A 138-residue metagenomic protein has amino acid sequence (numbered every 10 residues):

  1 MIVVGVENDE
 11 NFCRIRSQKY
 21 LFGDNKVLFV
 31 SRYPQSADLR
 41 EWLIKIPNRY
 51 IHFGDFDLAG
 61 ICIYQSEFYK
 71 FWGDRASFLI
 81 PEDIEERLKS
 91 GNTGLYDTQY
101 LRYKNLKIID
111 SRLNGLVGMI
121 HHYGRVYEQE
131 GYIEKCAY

Functional and structural regions predicted by a protein language model:
V3, A76-S77: A residue-level structural signature of the nucleotidyltransferase/glycosyltransferase Rossmann-like core
V3-E10, V117, V126-Y127: Active-site cores of enzymes that catalyze phosphoryl transfer or operate on phosphate-rich substrates
D9-R49, A59, S77-I84: Acidic, glycine-rich catalytic loops of TOPRIM or P-loop NTPase phosphate-binding modules used across DNA replication
W42, I63-F71: Short, aromatic/basic amphipathic alpha-helical patches
H52: Terminal peptide-recognition signature
A59-I61, G124: Glycine-centered small-residue hotspots that permit tight backbone geometry or close packing
L79-Y138: Long, charge-rich alpha-helical interaction segments
